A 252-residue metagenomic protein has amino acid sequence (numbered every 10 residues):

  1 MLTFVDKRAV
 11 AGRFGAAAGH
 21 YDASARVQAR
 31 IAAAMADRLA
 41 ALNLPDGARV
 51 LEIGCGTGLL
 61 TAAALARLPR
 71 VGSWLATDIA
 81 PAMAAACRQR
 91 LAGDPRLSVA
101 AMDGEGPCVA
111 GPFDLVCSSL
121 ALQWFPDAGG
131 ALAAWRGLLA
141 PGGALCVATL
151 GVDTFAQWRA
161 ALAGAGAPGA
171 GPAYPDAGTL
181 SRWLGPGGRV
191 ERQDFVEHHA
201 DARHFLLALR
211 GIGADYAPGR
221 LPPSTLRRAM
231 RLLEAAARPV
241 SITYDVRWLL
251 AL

Functional and structural regions predicted by a protein language model:
M1-G19: N-terminal, positively charged/glycine-rich alpha-helical extensions of SAM-dependent methyltransferases
R13, V27, T57-L59, R189-L252: Conserved Class I S-adenosyl-L-methionine
R26-D46: Conserved alpha-helix/loop element of class I SAM-dependent methyltransferases that forms part of the SAM/SAH-binding
R49-P107: Class I SAM-dependent methyltransferase SAM/SAH-binding core
E105-V116: A short acidic, Gly/Pro-enriched loop at the edge of an enzyme's catalytic core that lines a small-molecule cofactor
L115-D127: A short SAM/SAH-binding and catalytic strip from SAM-dependent methyltransferases
F125-P126, L139-P141: Helix-to-beta-strand junctions that scaffold the AdoMet/dcAdoMet cofactor pocket in Class I SAM-dependent enzymes
G129, G142-D201, D215-P223: Conserved catalytic/acceptor-binding region of the Class I
